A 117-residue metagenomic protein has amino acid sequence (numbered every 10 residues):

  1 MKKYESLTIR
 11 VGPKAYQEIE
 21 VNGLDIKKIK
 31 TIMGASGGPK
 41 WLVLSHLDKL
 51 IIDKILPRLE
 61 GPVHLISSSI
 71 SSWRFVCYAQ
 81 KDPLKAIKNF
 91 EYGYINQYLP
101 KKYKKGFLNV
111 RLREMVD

Functional and structural regions predicted by a protein language model:
M1-V63: Helix-rich "cap/lid" substructures immediately adjacent to catalytic or cofactor-binding pockets
W41-D117: Patatin-like phospholipase
